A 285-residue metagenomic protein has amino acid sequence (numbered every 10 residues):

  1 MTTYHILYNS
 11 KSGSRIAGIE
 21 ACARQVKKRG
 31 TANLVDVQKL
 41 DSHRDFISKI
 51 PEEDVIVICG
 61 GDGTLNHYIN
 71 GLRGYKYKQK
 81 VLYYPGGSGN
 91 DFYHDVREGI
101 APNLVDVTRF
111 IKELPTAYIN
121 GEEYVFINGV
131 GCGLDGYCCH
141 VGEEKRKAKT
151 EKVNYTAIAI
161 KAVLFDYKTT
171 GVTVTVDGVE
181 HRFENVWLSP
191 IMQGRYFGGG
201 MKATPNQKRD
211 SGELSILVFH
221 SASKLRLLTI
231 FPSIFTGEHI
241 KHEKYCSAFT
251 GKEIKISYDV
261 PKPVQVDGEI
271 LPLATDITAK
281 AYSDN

Functional and structural regions predicted by a protein language model:
M1-C59, N66, N70-G71, Y75-Y77 (+1 more regions): ATP/NTP phosphate-donor binding region
L7, K11, I16, Y75-W187: Catalytic core of DAGKc-family lipid kinases
I16-A17, H67-N70, Y93-D95, Y137 (+2 more regions): Short glycine-/acidic-enriched loop or helix-start segments at secondary-structure transitions that form or flank
G30, E53, N185-V186, T250-K252 (+1 more regions): Short, well-ordered alpha-helix to beta-strand connector turns
G131, D135, P190-A203: Glycine-rich phosphate/pyrophosphate-binding beta-alpha loops
R146-T156, G199, P205-L225: Gly/Ser/Thr-rich active-site loops/lids in small-molecule metabolic enzymes that frequently grip phosphoryl groups
T170, N185-W187, D210-S215, K252: A generic structural signal for short beta-strands and their flanking turns/coil linkers
G178, K208, V218-N285: ATP/nucleoside-binding phosphotransfer catalytic cores, i.e., glycine-rich phosphate-binding loops
